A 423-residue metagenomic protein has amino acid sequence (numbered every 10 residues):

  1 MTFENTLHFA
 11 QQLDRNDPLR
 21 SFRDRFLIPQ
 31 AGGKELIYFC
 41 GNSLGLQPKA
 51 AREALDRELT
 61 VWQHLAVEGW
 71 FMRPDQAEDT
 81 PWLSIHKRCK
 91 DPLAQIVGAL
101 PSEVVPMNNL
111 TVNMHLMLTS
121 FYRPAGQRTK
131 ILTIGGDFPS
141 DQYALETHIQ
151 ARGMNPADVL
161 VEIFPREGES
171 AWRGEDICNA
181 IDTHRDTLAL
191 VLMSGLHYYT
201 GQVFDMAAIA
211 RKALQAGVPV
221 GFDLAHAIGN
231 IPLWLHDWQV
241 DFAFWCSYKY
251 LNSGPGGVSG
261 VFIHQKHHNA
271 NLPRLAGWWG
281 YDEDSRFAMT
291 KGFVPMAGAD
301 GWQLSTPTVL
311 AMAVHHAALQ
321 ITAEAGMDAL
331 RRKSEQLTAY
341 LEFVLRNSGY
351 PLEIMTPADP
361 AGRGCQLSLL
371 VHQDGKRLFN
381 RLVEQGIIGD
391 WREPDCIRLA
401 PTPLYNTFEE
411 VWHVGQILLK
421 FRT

Functional and structural regions predicted by a protein language model:
M1-T423: Pyridoxal 5′-phosphate
